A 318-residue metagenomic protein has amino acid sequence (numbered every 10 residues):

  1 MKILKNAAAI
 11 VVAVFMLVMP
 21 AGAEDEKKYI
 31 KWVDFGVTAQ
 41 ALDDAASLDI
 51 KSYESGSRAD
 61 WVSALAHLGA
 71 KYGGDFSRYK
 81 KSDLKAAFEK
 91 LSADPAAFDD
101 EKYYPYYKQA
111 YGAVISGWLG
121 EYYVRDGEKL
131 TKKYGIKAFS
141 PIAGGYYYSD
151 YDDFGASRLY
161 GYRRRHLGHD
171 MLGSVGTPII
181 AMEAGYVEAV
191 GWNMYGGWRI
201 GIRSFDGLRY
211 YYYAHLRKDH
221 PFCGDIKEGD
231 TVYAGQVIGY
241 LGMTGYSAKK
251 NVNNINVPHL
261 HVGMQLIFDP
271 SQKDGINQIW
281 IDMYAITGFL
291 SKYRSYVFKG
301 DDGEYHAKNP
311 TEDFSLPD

Functional and structural regions predicted by a protein language model:
K2-A8, L17-P105: Cationic-aromatic interfacial patches
K90-W198, A234, G288-D318: Surface-exposed, glycine-biased beta-strand/turn segments
D170, Y233-A234, G239-Y240, H259-Q265: Active-site scaffold segments
V175, G191, Q236, G242-G245 (+1 more regions): Sec/Tat-exported extracytoplasmic proteins
G176, F205-G207, K218, Q265-D269: Solvent-exposed coil/turn segments that connect beta secondary-structure elements in extracytoplasmic/periplasmic
M182-D225, K249-V257: Zn2+-dependent peptidoglycan hydrolase active-site motif and core
R199-I202, V232-K250: Short hydrophobic beta/alpha edge segments that flank linear recognition/processing sites
V252-D318: Acidic, glycine-rich catalytic/binding loops that coordinate metals and/or anionic ligands
